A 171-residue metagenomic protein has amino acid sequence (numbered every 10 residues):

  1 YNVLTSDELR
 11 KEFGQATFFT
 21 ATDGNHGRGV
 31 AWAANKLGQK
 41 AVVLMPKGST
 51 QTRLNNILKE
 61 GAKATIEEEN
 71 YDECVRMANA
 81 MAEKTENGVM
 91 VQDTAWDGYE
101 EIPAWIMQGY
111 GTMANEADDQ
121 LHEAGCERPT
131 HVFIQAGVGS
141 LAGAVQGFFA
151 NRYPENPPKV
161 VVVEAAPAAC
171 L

Functional and structural regions predicted by a protein language model:
N2-F19, R28-E83, L171: Active-site-proximal loop->helix
A16, G88-V89, T130: Conserved acidic residues
T22-G27, A136-S140: Gly/Ser-rich catalytic serine loop of serine hydrolases
G24-H26, A34, I57, A117 (+2 more regions): Buried hydrophobic positions in well-ordered alpha/beta secondary-structure cores of metabolic enzymes
A41, A64, V89-M90, V160: Hydrophobic beta-strand scaffold residues
L44, E67, D93, V163-A165: Generic beta-sheet signal
D72-M77, W96-L171: Glycine-rich phosphate/pyrophosphate-binding loop at beta-loop-alpha junctions
R76, K84, G88-D93: Structural signature of the thiamine diphosphate
